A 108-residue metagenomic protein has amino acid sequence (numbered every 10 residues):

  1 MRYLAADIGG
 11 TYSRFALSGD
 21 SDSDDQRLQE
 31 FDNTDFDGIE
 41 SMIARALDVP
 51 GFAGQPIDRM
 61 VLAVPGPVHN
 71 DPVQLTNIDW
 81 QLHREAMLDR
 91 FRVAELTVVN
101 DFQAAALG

Functional and structural regions predicted by a protein language model:
R2-R45: Short glycine-rich, Thr/Ser-proximal phosphate-binding strand/loop in the N-terminal lobe of ATP-dependent enzymes
G51-V98, Q103-G108: Short beta-strand-loop/turn "lid" adjacent to the catalytic site in phosphate-handling enzymes
